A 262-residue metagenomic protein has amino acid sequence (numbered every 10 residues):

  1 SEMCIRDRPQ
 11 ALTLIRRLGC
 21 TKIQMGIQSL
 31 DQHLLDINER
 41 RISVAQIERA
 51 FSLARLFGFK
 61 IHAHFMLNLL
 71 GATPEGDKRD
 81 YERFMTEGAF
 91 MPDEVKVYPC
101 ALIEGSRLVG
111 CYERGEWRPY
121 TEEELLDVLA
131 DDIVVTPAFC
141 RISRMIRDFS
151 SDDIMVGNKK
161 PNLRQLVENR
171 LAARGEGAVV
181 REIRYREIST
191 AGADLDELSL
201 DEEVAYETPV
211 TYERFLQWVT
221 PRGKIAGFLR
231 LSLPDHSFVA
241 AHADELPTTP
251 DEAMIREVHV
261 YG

Functional and structural regions predicted by a protein language model:
M3-I5: Short, small-residue-biased leader/transition segments that mark boundaries at the very start of proteins
R8-I15: Distinct, well-ordered alpha-helical segments
P9, R41-A45: Glycine-rich anion/phosphate-binding loops
T21-K22, A45-L108, E122-S151, M254: Conserved C-terminal portion of the radical SAM core fold that forms the substrate/S-adenosylmethionine-binding
Q28-H33: Short, conserved phosphate-binding/catalytic loop or strand-edge motifs used in phosphoryl-/nucleotidyl-transfer
L35-R41, V109-Y120: Glycine-rich tight-turn/loop motif centered on a GG-T
R141-A253, V258-Y261: Non-catalytic substrate-recognition and accessory regions of acyl/acetyltransferase enzymes
